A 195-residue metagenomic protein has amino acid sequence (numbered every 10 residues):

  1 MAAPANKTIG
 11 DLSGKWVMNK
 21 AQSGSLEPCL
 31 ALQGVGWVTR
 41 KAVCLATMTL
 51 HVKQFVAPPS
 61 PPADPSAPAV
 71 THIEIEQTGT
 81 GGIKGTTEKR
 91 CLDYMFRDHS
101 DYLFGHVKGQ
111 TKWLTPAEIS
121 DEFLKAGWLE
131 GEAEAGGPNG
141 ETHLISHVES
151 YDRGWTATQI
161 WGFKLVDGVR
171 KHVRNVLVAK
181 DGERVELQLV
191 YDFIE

Functional and structural regions predicted by a protein language model:
A2-E195: Soluble ligand-binding/transfer domains with enclosed cavities or grooves
